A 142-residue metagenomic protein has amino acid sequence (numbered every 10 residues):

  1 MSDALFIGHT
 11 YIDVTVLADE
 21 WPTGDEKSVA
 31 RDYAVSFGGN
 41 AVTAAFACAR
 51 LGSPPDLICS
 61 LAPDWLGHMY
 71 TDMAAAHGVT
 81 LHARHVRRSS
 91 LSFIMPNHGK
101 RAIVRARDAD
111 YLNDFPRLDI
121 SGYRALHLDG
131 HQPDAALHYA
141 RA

Functional and structural regions predicted by a protein language model:
M1-G24: Positively charged, low-complexity intrinsically disordered leader regions
G8, S60-L61, L128-H131: Structural motif
I12, G24-S28, V35, R50-A125: Conserved N-terminal subdomain of the carbohydrate kinase-like
V14-T15, L112, A136-L137: Glycine/Thr-rich phosphate-binding loops of Rossmann-like dinucleotide-binding domains
D19-P22, T71-M73, A140-A142: Short, glycine/charged-enriched secondary-structure capping and boundary segments
A34-A41: Short glycine/threonine-rich catalytic loop with a Thr-x-Gly-x-Asp
V42-R50, A140: Histidine-anchored nucleotide/phosphate-binding helix
R124-A142: Conserved beta-alpha-beta core of the PfkB/ribokinase-like small-molecule kinase fold
